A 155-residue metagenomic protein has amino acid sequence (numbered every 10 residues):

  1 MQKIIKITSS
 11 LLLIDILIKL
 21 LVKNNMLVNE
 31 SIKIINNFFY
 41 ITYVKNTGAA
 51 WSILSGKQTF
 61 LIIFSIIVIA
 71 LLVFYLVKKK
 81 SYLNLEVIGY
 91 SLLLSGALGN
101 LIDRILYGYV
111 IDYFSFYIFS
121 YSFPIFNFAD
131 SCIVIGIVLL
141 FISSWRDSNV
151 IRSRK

Functional and structural regions predicted by a protein language model:
M1-K155: Alpha-helical transmembrane bundles and membrane-interface segments of multipass inner-membrane proteins
